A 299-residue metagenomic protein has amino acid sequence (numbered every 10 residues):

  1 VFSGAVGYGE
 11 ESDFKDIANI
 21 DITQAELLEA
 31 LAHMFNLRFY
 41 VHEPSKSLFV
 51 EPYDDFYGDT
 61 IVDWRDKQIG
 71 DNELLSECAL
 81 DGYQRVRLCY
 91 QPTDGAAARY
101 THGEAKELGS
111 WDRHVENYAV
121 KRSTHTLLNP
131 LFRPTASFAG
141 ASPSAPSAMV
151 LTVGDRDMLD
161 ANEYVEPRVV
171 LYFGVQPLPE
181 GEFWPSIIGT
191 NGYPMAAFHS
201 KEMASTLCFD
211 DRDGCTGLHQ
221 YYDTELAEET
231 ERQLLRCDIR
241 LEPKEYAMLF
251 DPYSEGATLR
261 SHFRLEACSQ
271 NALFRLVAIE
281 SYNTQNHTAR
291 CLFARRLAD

Functional and structural regions predicted by a protein language model:
V1-D299: C-terminal extracytoplasmic interaction modules
